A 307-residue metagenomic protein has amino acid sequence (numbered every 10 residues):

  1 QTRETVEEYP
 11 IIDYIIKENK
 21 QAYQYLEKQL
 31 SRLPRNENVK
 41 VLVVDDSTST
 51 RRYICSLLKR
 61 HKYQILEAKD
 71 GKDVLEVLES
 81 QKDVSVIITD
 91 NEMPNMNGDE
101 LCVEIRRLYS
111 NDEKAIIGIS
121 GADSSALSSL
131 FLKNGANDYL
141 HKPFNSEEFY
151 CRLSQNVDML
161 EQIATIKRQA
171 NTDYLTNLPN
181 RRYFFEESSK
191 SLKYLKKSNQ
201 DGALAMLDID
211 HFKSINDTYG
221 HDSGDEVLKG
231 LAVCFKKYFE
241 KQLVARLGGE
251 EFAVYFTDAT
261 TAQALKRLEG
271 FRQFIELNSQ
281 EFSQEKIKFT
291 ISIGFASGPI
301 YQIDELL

Functional and structural regions predicted by a protein language model:
Q1-D13, E100, D112-E113, A122-D138: Alpha4 helix (beta4-alpha4-beta5 surface) of REC/receiver domains from two-component response regulators
D70-D73, N97-L101: Acidic catalytic/metal-coordinating carboxylates
K167-E186, L207-H221, K229: Conserved nucleotide-binding and Mg2+-coordinating catalytic segments in signaling enzymes
E187-Y219, F235, A245: Active-site-proximal structural segments of metal-dependent nucleotidyl cyclase/transferase enzymes
D208, F212, L231, L247 (+2 more regions): Hydrophobic framework residues that shape the active-site pocket of cyclic nucleotide turnover catalytic cores
D217, L265-E269, S283, A296-L307: Catalytic-core segments of nucleotide cyclases and related cyclic-nucleotide turnover enzymes
S223-L243: Active-site-proximal alpha-helical element of nucleotidyl cyclase-like catalytic domains and analogous helices
V244-R246, I287: A short pre-motif secondary-structure segment
